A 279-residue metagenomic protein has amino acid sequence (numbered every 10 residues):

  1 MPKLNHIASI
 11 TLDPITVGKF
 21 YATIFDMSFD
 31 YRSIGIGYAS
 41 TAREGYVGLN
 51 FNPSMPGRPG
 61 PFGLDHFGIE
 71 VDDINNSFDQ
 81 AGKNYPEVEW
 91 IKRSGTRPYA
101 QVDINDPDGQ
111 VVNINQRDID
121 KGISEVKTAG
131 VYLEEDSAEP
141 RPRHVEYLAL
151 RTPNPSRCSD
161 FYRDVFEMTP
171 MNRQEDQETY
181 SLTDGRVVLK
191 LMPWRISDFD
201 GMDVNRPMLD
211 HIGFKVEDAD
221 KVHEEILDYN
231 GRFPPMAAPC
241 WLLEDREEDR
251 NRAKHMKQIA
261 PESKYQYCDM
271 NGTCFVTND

Functional and structural regions predicted by a protein language model:
M1-G18, L64-F67, D118-S159, L209-I212 (+1 more regions): N-terminal beta-strand motif that seeds the catalytic metal site of vicinal oxygen chelate
M1-G48, A100-D103, A149-I196: Core segments of cupin and vicinal oxygen chelate
K3-L12, S40-T41, P56-G82, A100-N105 (+5 more regions): Vicinal oxygen chelate
A42, L49-F51, I69, I114 (+3 more regions): Extended, low-complexity, intrinsically disordered tandem-repeat tracts enriched in acidic/polar residues
G45-N50, P59, G109-V112, R186-K190 (+1 more regions): Short, charged/polar, Gly/Pro-enriched secondary-structure boundary elements
F51-G57, W194-S197: Conserved donor-binding loop and adjoining core beta-sheet/short helix segment in diverse acyl/aminoacyl transferases
G57-P61, Q116-I123, D198-D200: Short, basic, helix/turn surface patches
D79-R141, R173, E224-D279: Vicinal oxygen chelate
